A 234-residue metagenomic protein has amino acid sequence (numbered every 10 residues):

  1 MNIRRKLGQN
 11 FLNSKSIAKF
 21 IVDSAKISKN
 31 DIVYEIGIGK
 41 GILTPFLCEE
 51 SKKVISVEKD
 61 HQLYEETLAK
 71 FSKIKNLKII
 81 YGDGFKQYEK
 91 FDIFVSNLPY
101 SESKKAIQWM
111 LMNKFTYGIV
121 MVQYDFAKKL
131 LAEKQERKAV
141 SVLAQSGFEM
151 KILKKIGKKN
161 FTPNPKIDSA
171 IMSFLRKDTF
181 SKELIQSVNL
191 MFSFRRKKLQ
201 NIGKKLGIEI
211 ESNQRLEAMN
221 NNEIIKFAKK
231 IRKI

Functional and structural regions predicted by a protein language model:
M1-L190, N222, K226-I234: Catalytic cores of RNA-modifying enzymes
K166, F194-R196, N201-I234: Conserved Class I S-adenosyl-L-methionine
